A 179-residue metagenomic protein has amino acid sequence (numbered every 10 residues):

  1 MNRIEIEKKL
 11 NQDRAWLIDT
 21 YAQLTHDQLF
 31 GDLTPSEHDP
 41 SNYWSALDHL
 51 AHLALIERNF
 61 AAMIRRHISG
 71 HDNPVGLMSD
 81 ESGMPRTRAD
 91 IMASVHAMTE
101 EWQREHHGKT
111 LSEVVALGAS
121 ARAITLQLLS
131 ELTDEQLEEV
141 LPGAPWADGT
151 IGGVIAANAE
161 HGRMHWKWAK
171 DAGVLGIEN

Functional and structural regions predicted by a protein language model:
M1-T20: Extreme N-terminal tail/first-helix region
K9, R104-G118: A short, structured beta-strand-centered segment in the mid-to-C-terminal lobe of catalytic cores from group-transfer
Q12, W16, L117-S120, I124: Charged, amphipathic alpha-helical oligomerization/scaffolding segments
Q12, W16, Q28-H38: Charge-rich, low-complexity N-terminal segments
L17-T20, L24-Q28, L132-E135, A172: A short secondary-structure junction motif
D32-A93, A123-N179: Short, contiguous alpha-helical
E37-H38, A97-H106: A short small-residue
